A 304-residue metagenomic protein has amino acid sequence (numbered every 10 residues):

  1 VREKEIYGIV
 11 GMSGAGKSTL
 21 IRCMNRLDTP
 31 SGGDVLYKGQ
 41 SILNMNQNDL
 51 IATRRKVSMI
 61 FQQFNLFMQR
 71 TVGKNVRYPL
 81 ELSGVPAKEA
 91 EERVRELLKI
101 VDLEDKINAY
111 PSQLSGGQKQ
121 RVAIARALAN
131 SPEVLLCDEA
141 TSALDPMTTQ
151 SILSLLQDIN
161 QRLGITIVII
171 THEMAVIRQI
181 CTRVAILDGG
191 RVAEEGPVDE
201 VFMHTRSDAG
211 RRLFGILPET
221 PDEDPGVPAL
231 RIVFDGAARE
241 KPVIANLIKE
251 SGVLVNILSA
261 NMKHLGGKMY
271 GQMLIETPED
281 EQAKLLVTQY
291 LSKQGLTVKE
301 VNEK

Functional and structural regions predicted by a protein language model:
N25: Helix-to-loop junction immediately C-terminal to a conserved catalytic motif
Q40-S41, R77, E81, K88-D105: Conserved ABC ATPase "signature" region
I42-S58, L82, A87-K88, V201-T205: ABC ATPase NBD coupling module
R70-R77: Short coil-to-helix segment of the ABC ATPase nucleotide-binding domain corresponding to the Q-loop/switch region
A109-S112, N130, C137: Conserved signature/switch motifs of ABC ATPase nucleotide-binding domains
Y110-L114, Q118-Q120: Conserved ABC ATPase signature
E195-G196, H204: ABC ATPase "signature
